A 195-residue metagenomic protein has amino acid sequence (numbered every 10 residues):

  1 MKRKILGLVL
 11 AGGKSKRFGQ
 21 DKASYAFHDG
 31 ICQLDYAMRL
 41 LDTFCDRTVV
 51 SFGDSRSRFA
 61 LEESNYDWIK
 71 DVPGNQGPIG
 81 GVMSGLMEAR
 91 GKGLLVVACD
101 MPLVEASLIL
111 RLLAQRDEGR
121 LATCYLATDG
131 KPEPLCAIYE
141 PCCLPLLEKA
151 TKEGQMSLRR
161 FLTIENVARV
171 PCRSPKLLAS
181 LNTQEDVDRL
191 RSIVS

Functional and structural regions predicted by a protein language model:
K2-Q155, R160-L177, Q184-V194: Nucleotide and nucleotide-moiety/phosphate-recognizing core
